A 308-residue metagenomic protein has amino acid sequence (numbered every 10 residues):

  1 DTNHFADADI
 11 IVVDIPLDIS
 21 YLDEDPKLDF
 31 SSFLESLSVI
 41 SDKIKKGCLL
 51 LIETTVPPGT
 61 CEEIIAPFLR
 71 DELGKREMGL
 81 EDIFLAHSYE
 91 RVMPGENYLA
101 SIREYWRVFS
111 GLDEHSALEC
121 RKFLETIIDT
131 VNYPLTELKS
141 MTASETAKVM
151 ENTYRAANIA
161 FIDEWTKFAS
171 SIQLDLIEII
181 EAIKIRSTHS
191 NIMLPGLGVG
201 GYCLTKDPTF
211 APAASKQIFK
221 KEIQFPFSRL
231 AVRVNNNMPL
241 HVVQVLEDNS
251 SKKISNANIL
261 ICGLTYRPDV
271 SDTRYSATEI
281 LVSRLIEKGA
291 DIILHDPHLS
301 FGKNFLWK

Functional and structural regions predicted by a protein language model:
D1-K308: Structural/interface elements that position substrates and couple domains in central-metabolism enzymes
